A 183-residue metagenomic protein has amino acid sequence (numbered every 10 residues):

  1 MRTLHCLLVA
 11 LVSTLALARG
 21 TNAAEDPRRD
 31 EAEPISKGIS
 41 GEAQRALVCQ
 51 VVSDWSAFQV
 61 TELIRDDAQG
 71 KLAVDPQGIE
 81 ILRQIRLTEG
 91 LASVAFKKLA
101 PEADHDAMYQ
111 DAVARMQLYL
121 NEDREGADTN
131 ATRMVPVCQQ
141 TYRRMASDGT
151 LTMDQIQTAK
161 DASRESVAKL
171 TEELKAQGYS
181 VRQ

Functional and structural regions predicted by a protein language model:
M1-L4: Positively charged n-region of N-terminal signal peptides that target proteins for export
C6-A16: Bacterial N-terminal signal peptides
L17-A23: Sec/Tat signal peptide C-region and signal peptidase I cleavage site
D26-R28: Helix-turn-helix repeat elements of alpha-solenoid scaffolds
I35-A100, P136: Short N-proximal segments of mature Sec-exported proteins
I81-Q183: Compact alpha-helical subdomains of small soluble proteins
